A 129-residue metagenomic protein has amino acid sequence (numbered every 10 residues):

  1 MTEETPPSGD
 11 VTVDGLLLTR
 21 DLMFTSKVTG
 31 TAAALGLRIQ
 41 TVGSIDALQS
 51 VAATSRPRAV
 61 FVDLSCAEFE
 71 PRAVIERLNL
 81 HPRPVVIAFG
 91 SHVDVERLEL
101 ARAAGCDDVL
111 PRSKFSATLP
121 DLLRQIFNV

Functional and structural regions predicted by a protein language model:
M1-D14, L122-V129: Non-catalytic signal-transmission and effector/linker regions of two-component phosphorelay proteins
V13-L22: Conserved acidic segment of CheY-like receiver
G36-G43: Short hydrophobic/Thr-rich beta-strand motif most characteristic of the beta2 strand and flanking loop of CheY-like
S44-A59: Acidic, metal-coordinating helix/loop segments flanking the phosphotransfer/catalytic sites of two-component signaling
V62-R77: Conserved phosphotransfer microenvironments
P84-V93: A short, hydrophobic beta-strand element within the central beta-sheet of small alpha/beta folds
V93-D108: Alpha4 helix (beta4-alpha4-beta5 surface) of REC/receiver domains from two-component response regulators
D107-A117: Output/docking surface of receiver
